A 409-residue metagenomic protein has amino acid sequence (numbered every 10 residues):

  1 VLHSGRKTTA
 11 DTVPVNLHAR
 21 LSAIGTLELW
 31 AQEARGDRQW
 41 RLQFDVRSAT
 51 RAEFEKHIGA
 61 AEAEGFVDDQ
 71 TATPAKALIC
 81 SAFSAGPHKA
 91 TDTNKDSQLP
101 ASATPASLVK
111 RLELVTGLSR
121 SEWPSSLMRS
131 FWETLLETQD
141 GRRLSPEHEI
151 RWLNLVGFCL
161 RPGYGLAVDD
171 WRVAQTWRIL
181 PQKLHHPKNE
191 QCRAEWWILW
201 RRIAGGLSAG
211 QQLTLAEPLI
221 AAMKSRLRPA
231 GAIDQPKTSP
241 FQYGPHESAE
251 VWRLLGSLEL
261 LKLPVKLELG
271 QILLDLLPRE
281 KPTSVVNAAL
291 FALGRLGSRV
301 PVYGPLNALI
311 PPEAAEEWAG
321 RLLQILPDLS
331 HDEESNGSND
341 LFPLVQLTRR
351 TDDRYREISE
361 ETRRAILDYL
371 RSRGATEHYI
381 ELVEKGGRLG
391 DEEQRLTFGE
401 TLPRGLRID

Functional and structural regions predicted by a protein language model:
V1-K89, D96-W152, V156-A167, P181-K188 (+2 more regions): Acidic low-complexity intrinsically disordered segments
H57, A61, A85-A103, P229-Q242 (+2 more regions): Intrinsically disordered, low-complexity coil segments
H88-S97, V286-A289, T397, T401 (+1 more regions): Intrinsically disordered, low-complexity proline-rich regions
T138-E381, K385-G386, G390-E393: Extended amphipathic alpha-helical coiled-coil/heptad-repeat regions
L382, L389-D409: Intrinsically disordered, low-complexity N-terminal extensions of nucleic-acid-metabolism proteins
